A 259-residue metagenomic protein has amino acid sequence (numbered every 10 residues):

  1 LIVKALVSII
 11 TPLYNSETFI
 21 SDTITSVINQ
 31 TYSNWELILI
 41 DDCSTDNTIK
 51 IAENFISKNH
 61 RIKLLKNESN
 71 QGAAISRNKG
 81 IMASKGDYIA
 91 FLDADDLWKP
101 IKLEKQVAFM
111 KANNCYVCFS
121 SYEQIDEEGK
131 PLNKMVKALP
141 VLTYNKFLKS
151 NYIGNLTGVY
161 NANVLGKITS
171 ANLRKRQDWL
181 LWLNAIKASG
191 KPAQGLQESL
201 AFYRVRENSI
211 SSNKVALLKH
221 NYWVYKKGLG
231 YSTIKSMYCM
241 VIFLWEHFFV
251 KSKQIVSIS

Functional and structural regions predicted by a protein language model:
L1-I28: N-proximal low-complexity "stem/linker" segments adjacent to membrane-targeting elements
K4-V7, I28-L39, N47, N59-K63: Short loop->beta transition adjacent to catalytic acidic/histidine clusters or analogous donor-positioning motifs
T18-S21, D46-N54, L97, I101: Acidic helix N-cap motif at the loop->helix transition within catalytic regions of sugar-transfer enzymes
S33, D41-K50, S69-Q71, D93: A conserved acidic beta->alpha catalytic loop
N67-S84, K105: Glycine-rich, basic loop-to-helix element that forms the pyrophosphate-binding segment of sugar-nucleotide handling
M82, S120, M135-H220, V224: Conserved nucleotide-sugar donor-binding catalytic segment
I89: Short aromatic/hydrophobic "clamp" motif used to bind/position activated sugar donors
I101-L132: Conserved donor NDP-sugar-binding/catalytic core segment of glycosyltransferases
